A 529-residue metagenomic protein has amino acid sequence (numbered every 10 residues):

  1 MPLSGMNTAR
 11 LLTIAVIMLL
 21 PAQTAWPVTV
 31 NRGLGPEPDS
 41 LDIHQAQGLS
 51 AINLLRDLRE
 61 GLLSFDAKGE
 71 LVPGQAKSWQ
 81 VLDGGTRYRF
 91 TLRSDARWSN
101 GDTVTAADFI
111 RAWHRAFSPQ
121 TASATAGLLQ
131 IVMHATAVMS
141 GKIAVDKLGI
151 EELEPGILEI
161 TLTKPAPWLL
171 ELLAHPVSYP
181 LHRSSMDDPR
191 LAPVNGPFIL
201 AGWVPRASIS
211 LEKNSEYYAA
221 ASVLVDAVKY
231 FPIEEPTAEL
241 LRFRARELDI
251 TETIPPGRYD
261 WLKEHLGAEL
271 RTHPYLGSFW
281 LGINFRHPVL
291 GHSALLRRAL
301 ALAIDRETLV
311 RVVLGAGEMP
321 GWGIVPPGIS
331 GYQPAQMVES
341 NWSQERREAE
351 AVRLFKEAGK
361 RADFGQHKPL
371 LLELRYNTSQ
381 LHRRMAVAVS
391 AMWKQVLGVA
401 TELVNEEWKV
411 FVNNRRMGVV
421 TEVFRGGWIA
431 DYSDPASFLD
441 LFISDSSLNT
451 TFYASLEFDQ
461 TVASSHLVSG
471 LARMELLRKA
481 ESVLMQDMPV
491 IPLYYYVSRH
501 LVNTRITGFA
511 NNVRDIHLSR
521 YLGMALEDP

Functional and structural regions predicted by a protein language model:
G33-G84, H114, L191-V194: N-terminal lobe/hinge region of extracytoplasmic solute-binding protein
S78-L128, E159, R242, L290-H292: Aromatic- and charge-enriched surface segment that lines or borders ligand/interaction sites
T91, D108-R111, F117, T121-H182: Surface-exposed binding/hinge segments that line and control ligand-binding clefts or catalytic entry sites
T105-A112, P155-T161, G196-P197, V225-A227 (+4 more regions): Alpha-helical secondary-structure segments
A144-K147, P155-I157, T161-K229, E235-T237 (+1 more regions): Gly/Pro-rich hinge or "lid" segments in bacterial periplasmic/extracellular proteins
I150-E151, V310-R311, Q344, V399-N413 (+3 more regions): Extracytoplasmic/peripheral linker and loop segments enriched in polar/acidic and small residues with frequent Thr/Pro
P320-A358, S379-R384: Structural transition elements
K356-A430, S498: Ligand/substrate-recognition segments at binding pockets and active sites
